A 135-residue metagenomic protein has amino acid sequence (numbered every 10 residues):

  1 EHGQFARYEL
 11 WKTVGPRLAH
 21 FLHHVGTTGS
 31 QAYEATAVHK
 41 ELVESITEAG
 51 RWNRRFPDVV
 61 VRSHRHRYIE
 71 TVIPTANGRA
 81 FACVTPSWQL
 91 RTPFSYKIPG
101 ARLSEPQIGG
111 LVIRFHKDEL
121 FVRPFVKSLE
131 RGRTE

Functional and structural regions predicted by a protein language model:
E1-L18: Extended active-site neighborhood of metal-dependent phosphoesterases/phosphodiesterases
L18-R123: Conserved beta-sheet core of the metallophosphoesterase superfamily
P124-T134: Short, solvent-exposed aromatic-acidic interface loops
